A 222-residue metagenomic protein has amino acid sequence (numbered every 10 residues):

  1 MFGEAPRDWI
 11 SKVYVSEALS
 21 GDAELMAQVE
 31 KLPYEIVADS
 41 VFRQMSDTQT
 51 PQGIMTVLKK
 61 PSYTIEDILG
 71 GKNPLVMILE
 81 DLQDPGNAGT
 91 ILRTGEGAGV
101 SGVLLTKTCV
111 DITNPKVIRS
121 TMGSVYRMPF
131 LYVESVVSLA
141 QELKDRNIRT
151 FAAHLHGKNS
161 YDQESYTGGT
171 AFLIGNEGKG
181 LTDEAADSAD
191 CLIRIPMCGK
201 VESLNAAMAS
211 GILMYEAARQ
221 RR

Functional and structural regions predicted by a protein language model:
M1-Q49: N-terminal positively charged helical leader segments and presequences
F2-W9, I68-G157: RNA substrate-binding interface of SAM-dependent RNA methyltransferases
A18, T108-C109, G178: Short, ordered loop/turn segments at secondary-structure junctions
Y34-V37, L131, I193: General small-molecule cofactor/ligand-binding pocket signal
D47-Q49, G53-N73: Acidic/glycine-rich phosphate/pyrophosphate-binding loops and surrounding catalytic core that coordinate Mg2+
T94-A98, I112, K116-V125, D183-R222: Structured adenosyl-cofactor binding patch, chiefly the S-adenosyl-L-methionine
F151-V201, N205: Active-site/ligand-binding-proximal alpha/beta "capping" segment
